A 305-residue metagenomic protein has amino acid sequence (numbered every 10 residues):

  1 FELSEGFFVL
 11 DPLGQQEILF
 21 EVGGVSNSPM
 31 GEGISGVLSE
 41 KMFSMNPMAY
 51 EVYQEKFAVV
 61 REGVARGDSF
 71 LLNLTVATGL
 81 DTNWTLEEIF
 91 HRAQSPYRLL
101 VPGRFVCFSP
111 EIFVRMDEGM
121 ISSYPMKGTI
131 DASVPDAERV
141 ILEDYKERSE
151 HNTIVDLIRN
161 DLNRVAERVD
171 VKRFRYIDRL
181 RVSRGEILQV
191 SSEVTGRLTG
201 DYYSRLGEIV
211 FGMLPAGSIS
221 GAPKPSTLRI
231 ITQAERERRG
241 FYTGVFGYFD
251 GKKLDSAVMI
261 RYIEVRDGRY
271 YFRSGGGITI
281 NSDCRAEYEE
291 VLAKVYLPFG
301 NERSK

Functional and structural regions predicted by a protein language model:
F1-K305: Extended alpha-helical targeting/anchoring segments, especially N-terminal organellar/secretory targeting helices
